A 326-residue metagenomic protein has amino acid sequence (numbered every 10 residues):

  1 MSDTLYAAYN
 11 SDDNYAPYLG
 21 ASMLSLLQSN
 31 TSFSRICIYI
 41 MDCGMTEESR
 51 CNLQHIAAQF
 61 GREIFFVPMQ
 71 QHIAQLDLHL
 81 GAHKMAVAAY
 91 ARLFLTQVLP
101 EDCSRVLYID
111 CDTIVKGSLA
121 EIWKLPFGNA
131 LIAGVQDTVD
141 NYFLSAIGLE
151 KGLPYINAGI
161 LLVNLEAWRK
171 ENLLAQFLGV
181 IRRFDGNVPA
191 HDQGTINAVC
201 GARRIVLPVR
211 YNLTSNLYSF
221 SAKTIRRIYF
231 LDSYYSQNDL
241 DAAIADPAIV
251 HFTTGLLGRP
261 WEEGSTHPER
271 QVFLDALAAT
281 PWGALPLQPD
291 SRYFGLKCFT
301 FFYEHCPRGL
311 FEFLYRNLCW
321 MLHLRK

Functional and structural regions predicted by a protein language model:
M1-S11, K170, L174-K326: A glycosyltransferase accessory/donor-loop signature
Y6-Y9, L26, C37-I40: Hydrophobic targeting segments
A16-T31: Histidine-anchored nucleotide/phosphate-binding helix
N30-Y39, I64: Short loop->beta transition adjacent to catalytic acidic/histidine clusters or analogous donor-positioning motifs
I36-G44, G134-V135: Short internal beta-strands
G44-C51, Y142: Short, charged/polar "capping" segments at the starts of alpha-helices and the immediately preceding loops
S49, H55-Q97: Active-site-proximal specificity loops/subdomain of glycosyltransferases
F66, Q70-H72, A88-D140, L153-Y155 (+2 more regions): GT-A fold catalytic core of metal-dependent nucleotide-sugar glycosyltransferases, centered on the diacidic
